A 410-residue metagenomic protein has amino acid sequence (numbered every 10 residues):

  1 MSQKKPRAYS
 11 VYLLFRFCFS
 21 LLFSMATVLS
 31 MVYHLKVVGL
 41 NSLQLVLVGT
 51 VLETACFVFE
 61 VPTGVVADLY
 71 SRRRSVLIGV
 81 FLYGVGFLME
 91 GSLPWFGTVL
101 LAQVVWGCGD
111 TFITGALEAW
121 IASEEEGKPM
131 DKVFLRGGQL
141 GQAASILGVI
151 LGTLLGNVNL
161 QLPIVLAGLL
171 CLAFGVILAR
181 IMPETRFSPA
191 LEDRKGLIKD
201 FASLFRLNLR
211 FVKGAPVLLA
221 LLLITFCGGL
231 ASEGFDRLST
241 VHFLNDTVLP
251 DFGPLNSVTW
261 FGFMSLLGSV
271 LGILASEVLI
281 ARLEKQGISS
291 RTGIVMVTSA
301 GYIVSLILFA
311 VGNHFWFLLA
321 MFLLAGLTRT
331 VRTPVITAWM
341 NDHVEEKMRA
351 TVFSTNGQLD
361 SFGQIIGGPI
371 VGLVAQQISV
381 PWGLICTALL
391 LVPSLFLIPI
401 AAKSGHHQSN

Functional and structural regions predicted by a protein language model:
M1-P6, I181-L222: Juxtamembrane intracellular "pre-TM" segments in multi-pass secondary transporters
S2-F57, V217-S265: Helix-loop boundary and gating motifs at the non-cytosolic
V32, K36, I146-A167, V241-F252 (+3 more regions): Transmembrane alpha-helix termini and helix-breaking/packing motifs in multi-pass membrane transporters
C56-P94: Conserved MFS/SLC helix-loop-helix module at the cytosolic interface between two early adjacent transmembrane helices
V76, T292-V295: Primarily marks hydrophobic transmembrane alpha-helices of the MFS/SLC 12-helix fold
F81-W95, A300-N313: C-terminal ends and interior cores of transmembrane alpha-helices in multi-pass membrane transporters/permeases
Q103-A143: Cytoplasmic helix-loop-helix junction between adjacent transmembrane helices in 12-TM secondary transporters
A167, L172-R194, P399-N410: Helix-loop junctions on the cytosolic side of multi-pass membrane transporters, especially the intracellular loop
